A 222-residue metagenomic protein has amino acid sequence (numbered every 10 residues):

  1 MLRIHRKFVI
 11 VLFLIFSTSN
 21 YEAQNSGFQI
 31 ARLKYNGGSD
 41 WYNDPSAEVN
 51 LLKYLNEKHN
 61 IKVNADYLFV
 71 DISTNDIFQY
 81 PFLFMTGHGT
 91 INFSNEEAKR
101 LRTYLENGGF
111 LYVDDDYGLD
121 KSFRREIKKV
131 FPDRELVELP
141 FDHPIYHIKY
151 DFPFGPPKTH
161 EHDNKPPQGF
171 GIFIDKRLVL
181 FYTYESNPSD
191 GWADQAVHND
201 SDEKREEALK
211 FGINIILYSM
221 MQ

Functional and structural regions predicted by a protein language model:
M1-I4: N-terminal secretory signal peptides that target proteins for export/translocation
K7-F16: Sec-dependent N-terminal signal peptides
F16-E22: C-terminal segment of classical bacterial N-terminal signal peptides
E22-F82, T86-G89, E185-P188, D194-Q222: Aromatic-Pro/Gly-enriched surface loop or interdomain linker that acts as a lid/target-recognition segment
S26-F28, F78-F82, E106-F110, R134 (+1 more regions): Loop/turn elements at helix/coil->beta-strand transitions in domains of secreted/extracellular proteins
F28-Q29, G37-G38, S46-A47, D120-A196 (+1 more regions): An acidic, glycine-rich "communication" segment
I30, F82-K121: Short alpha-beta junction capping motif
K62-F69, V113-D116, R134-F141: Surface-exposed patches in mature extracellular/periplasmic domains of secreted proteins
